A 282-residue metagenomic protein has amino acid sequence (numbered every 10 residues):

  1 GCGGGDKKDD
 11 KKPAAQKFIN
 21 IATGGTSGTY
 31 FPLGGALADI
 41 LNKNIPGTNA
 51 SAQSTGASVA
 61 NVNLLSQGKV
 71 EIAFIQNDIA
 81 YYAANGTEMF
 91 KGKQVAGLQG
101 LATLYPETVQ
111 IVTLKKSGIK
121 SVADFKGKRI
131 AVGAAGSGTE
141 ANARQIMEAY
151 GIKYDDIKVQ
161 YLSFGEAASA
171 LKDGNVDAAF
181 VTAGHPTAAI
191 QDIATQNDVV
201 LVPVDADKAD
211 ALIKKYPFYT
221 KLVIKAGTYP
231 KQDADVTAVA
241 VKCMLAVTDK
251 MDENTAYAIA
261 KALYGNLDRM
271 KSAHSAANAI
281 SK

Functional and structural regions predicted by a protein language model:
C2-A14: Bacterial lipoprotein signal-peptidase II cleavage site
K11-K126, A131-A134: Short, glycine-/small- and polar/acidic-enriched structural segments that line small-molecule recognition paths
Q16-F18, N42-S54, E148-L162, N175-A178 (+1 more regions): A local structural motif
G28-P32, G56-V59, K116, A134-A141 (+4 more regions): Soluble non-cytosolic domains of exported or imported proteins
F31-A38, V59-V62, L98, V122 (+6 more regions): Extracytoplasmic/secreted envelope proteins and their assembly/folding machinery, especially bacterial periplasmic
P46, D155, P217-T220, D268 (+1 more regions): Proline-centered flexible-loop/turn and helix-kink motifs
N77-I79, T87-M89, S117, K153-M251: Pocket-lining segment of extracytoplasmic ligand-binding domains
V236-K282: Segments of small-molecule ligand-sensing domains
